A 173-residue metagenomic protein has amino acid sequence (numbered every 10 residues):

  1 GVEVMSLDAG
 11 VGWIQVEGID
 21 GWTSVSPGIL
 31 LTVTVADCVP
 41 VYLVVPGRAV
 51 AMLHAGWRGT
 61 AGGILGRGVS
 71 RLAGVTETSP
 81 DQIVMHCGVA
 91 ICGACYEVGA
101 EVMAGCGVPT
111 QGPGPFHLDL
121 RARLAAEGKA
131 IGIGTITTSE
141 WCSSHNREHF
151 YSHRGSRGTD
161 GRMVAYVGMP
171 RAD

Functional and structural regions predicted by a protein language model:
G1-D173: Active-site microenvironment for binding and transforming phosphate-containing groups
